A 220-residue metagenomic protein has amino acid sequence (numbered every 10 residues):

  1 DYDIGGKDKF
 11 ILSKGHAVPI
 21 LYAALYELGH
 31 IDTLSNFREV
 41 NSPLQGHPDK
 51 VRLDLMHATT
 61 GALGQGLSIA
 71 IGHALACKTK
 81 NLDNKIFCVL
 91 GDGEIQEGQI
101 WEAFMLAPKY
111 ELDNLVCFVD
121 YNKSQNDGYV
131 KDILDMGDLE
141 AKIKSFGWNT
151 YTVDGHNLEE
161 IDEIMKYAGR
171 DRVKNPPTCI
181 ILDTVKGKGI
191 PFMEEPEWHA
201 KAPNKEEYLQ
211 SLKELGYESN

Functional and structural regions predicted by a protein language model:
D1-K109: Cofactor-binding active-site loop characterized by glycine-rich and histidine/acidic residues
D8-F10, N84-C88, L115, K174-T184: Generic beta-sheet signal
H16-A17, L21, N122-K123, N157 (+1 more regions): Glycine-rich beta-alpha junction loops
A23, E97-I100, D127-V130, E163-I164 (+1 more regions): Short, well-ordered secondary-structure micro-motifs
N81-D83, K131-I164, Y217-S219: Conserved thiamine diphosphate
E97-K109, N126-K144: Active-site-proximal loop->helix
E97-N122, P177-L182: A short alpha/beta connector and helix-capping loop motif
L158-N220: Glycine/aspartate-rich loop-and-adjacent alpha/beta segment that forms the canonical ThDP
